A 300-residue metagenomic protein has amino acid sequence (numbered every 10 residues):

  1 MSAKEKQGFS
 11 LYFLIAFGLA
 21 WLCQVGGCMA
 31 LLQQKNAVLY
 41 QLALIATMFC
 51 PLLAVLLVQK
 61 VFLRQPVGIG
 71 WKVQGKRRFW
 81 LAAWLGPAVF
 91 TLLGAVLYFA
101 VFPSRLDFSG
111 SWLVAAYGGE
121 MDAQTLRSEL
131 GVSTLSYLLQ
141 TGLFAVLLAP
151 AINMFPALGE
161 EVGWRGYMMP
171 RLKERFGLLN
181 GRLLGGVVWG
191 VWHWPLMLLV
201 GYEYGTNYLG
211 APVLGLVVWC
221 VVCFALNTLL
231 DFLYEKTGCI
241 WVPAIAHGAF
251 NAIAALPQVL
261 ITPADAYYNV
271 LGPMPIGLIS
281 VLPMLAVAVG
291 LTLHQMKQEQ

Functional and structural regions predicted by a protein language model:
S2-I15: N-terminal membrane topogenic signal
F13, F17-G18, F49, W84-A88 (+9 more regions): Residue-level signature of the transmembrane alpha-helical core of multi-pass small-molecule transporters
L22-L44, L199-Y208, L256-M274: Juxtamembrane/transmembrane-helix boundary motifs at the membrane-water interface
C23-F62, P66, W71, R77-L97 (+3 more regions): Alpha-helical transmembrane segments in multi-pass membrane proteins
A95-S104, E160-E161, R182-Y202: Transmembrane alpha-helix/helix-exit interface in multi-pass inner-membrane proteins
A123-E129, M197-A211: Membrane-interface interhelical connector segments
L158-V191, D231-C239: Membrane-interface helix/loop boundary segments of multi-pass membrane proteins
T206-L216, G238, G248-Q300: C-terminal membrane module of polytopic membrane proteins
